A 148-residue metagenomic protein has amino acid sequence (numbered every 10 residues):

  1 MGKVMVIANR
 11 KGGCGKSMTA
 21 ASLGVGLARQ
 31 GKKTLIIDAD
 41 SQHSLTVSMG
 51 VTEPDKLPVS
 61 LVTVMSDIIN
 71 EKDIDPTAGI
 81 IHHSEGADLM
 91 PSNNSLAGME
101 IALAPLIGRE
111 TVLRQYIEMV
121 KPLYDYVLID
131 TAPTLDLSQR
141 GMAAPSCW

Functional and structural regions predicted by a protein language model:
M1-W148: P-loop NTP-binding core
